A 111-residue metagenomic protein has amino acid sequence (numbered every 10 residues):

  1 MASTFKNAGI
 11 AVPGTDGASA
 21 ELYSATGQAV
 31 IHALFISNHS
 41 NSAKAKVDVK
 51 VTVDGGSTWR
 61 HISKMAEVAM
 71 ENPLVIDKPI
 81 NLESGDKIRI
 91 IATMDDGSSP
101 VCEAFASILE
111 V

Functional and structural regions predicted by a protein language model:
M1-A29, A33, H39, S84 (+1 more regions): C-terminal interaction-tip segments
T4, E21, K46-D48, T58 (+1 more regions): Ser/Thr- (and often Asn-) enriched beta-sheet segments in non-cytosolic proteins
F5-K6, S37, S63, D77: Generic cytosolic/nucleocytoplasmic N-terminal low-complexity/intrinsically disordered segments
V30-F35, D48, P73-I76: Ordered hydrophobic segments in well-structured contexts
S42-K64: Short, surface-exposed beta-strand/strand-loop-strand elements in extracellular ectodomains
V49-K50, I62-E67, K78, I91-A92 (+1 more regions): Beta-strand-rich, repetitive solenoid scaffolds
G56-K87: Intrinsically disordered, low-complexity Pro/Gly/Ser/Thr-rich segments with frequent PxxP/GP/PP motifs and embedded
